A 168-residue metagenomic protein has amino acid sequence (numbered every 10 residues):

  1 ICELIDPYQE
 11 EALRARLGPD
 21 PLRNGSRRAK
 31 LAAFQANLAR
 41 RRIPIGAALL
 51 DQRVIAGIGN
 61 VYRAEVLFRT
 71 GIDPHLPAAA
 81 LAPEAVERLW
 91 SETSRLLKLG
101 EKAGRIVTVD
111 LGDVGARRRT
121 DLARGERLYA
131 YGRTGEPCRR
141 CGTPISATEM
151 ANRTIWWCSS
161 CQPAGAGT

Functional and structural regions predicted by a protein language model:
I1-T168: Structured catalytic/nucleic-acid-binding cores of DNA maintenance enzymes
